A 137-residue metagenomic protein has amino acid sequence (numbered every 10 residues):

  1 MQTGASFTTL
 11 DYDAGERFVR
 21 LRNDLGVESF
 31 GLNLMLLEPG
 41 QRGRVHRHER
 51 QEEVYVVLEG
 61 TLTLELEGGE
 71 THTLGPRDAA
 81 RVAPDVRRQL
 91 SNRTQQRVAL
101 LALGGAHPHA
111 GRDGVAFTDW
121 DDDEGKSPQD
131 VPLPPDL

Functional and structural regions predicted by a protein language model:
M1-F30, R44, R112-L137: A short, N-terminal "cap"/entry segment at the start of jelly-roll beta-barrel domains of the cupin/DSBH fold
F18, N33-H48: Conserved short histidine dyad/triad with adjacent acidic residue
R22-N23, G43-H48, L66, H72-T73 (+1 more regions): Short histidine-centered beta-strand/loop micro-motifs that create catalytic or ligand/metal-coordination sites
G26-E28, E38-R42, T61-T63, T71 (+1 more regions): Short, charged/polar surface micro-motifs in flexible loops or helix N-caps
R50-E52, V56-L62: Glycine- and acidic-residue-biased ligand/ion/polar-headgroup-sensing regions
T63, P76, P84-R112: Ligand-binding loop in jelly-roll beta-barrel domains
G68-P84: Short acidic-glycine-tyrosine-enriched beta hairpin
